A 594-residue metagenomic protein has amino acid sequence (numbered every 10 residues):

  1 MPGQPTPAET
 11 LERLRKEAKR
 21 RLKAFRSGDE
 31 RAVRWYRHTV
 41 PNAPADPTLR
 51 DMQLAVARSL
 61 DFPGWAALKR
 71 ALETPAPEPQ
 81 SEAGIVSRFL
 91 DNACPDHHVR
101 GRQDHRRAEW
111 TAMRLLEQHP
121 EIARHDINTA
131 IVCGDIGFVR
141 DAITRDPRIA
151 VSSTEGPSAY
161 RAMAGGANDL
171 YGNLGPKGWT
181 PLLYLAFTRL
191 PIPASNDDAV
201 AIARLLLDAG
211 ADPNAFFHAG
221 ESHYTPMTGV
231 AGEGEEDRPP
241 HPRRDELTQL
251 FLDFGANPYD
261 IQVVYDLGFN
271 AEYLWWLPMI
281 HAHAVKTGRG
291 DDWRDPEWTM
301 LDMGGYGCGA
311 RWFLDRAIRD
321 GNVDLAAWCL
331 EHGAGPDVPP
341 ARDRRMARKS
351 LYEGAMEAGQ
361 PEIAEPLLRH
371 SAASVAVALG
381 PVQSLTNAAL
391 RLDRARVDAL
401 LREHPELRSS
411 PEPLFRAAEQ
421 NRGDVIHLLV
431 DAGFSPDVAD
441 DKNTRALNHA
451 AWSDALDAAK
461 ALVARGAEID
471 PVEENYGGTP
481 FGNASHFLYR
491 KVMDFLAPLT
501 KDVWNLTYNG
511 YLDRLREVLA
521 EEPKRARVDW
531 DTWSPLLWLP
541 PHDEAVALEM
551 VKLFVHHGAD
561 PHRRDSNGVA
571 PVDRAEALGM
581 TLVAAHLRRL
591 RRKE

Functional and structural regions predicted by a protein language model:
P79-V99, E121-I122, D126, M279-K286 (+8 more regions): Ankyrin-repeat-protein effector appendages
H105-E117, G165-G166, G290-M300, L392-L401 (+2 more regions): Repeat-mediated protein-protein interaction surfaces in helical alpha-solenoids
T111, F138, I202, L247 (+11 more regions): Conserved ankyrin/ankyrin-like repeat signature
R114-P120, I143-I149, G166-A167, R204-D212 (+11 more regions): Ankyrin repeat domain, specifically the short helix-to-loop turn at the C-terminus of the second helix of each repeat
A123, G178, G220-H223, A310 (+7 more regions): Start-of-repeat signature of ankyrin repeats
T129-D135, A162, P176, Y184-A199 (+13 more regions): Ankyrin repeat A-helix N-terminal signature
V151-T154, L170-L174, A215-F217, D260 (+9 more regions): Ankyrin repeat boundary signal
F216-D320: Solenoidal tandem-repeat scaffolds enriched in leucines and small polar residues
